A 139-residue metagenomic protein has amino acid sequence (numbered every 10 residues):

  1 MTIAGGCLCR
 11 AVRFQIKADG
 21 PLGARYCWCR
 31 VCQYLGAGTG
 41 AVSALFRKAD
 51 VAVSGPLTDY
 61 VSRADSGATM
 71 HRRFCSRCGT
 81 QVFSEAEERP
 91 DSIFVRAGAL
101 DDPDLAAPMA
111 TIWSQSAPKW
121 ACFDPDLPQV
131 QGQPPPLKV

Functional and structural regions predicted by a protein language model:
M1-V139: A short Gly-Trp-Pro
